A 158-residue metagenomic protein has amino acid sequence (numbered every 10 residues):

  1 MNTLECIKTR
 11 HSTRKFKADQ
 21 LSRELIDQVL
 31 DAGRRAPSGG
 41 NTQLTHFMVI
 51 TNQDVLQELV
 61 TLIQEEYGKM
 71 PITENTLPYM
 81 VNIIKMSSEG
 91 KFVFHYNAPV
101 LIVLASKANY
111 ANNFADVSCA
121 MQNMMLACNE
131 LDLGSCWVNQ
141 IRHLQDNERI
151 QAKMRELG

Functional and structural regions predicted by a protein language model:
M1-D27, Q43, G158: Specificity-determining recognition surfaces
L25, N52, N147-E148: Short Asp/Glu-rich motifs
I26-R34: A structural motif
G33, I102, K107-K153: Small-aliphatic-rich amphipathic alpha-helix that forms the alpha element of a beta-alpha
P37-G40: Glycine-rich phosphate/pyrophosphate-binding beta-alpha loops
Q43, M48-V117: Glycine/small-residue-rich phosphate/adenosyl-binding loop
E65-E66, K153-E156: Short, hinge-like loop/turn segments at secondary-structure boundaries
G90-V93, M125, R155-L157: A generic local secondary-structure boundary/capping motif
